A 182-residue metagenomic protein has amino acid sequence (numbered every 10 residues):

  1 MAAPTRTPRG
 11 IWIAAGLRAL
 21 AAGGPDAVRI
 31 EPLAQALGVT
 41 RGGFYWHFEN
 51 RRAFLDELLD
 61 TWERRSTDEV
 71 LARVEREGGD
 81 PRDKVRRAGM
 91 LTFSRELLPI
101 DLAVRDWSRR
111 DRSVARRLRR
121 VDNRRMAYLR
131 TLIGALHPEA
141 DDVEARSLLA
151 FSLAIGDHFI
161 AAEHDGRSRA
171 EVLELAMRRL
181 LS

Functional and structural regions predicted by a protein language model:
M1-T7: N-terminal intrinsically disordered/low-complexity leader segments
I11, A15, A19-A53, E57: Helix-turn-helix
I11, A15-G23, E69-R73, V104 (+1 more regions): Solvent-exposed, amphipathic alpha-helical segments
E57, L71-L98, A150: Hydrophobic alpha-helical connector segments
D60-S66: Short, basic, alpha-helical segments at the C-terminal edge of helix-turn-helix-like DNA-binding modules
T67, L98-L102, R112-H137, A145 (+1 more regions): Amphipathic alpha-helical packing segments from all-alpha helical-bundle domains
R87-R95, L102-R110, L132-A135, L180: Helix-loop "lid/cap" segments that line or gate small-molecule binding pockets
A115-R119, A135-S182: Hydrophobic/aromatic-rich alpha-helical bundle segments in the mid-to-C-terminal region
